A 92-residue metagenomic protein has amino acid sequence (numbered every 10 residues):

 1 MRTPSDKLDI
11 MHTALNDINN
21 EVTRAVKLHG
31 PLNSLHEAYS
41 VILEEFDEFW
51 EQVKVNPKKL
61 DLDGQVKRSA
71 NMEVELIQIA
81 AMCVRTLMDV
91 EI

Functional and structural regions predicted by a protein language model:
M1-I92: Flexible "arm" and connector segments at domain edges
